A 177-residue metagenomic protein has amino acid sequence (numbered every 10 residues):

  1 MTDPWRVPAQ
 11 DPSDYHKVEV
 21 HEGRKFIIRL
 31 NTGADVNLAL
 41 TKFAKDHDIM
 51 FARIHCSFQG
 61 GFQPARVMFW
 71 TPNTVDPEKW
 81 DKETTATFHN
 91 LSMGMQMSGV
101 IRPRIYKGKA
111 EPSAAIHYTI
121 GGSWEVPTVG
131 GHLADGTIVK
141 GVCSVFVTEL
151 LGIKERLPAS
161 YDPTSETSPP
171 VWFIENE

Functional and structural regions predicted by a protein language model:
M1-K25: N-terminal, Lys/Arg- and Ser/Thr-rich interaction peptides
G23-R29, R53-F58, H117-T119: Short glycine-rich or small-residue beta-strand-to-loop segments that form or flank ligand, phosphate, metal/Fe-S
N31-Q96: Short, well-structured hydrophobic secondary-structure segments
V36-N37, F62, E125-V129, I153-L157: Short, surface-exposed beta-strand/loop "edge" segments at domain boundaries and coil↔beta transitions
A44-D48, I120, E149-L150: Structural signal for hydrophobic packing residues in well-ordered secondary-structure cores of soluble enzyme domains
F58-G60, G122-W124, E149-L151: Beta-strand elements of well-folded, non-transmembrane domains
K82-F146: Long, charge-patterned amphipathic alpha-helical coiled-coil/hairpin "stalk" segments used as oligomerization
G131-E177: Glycine-rich, aromatic-bearing surface loops/beta-hairpins
